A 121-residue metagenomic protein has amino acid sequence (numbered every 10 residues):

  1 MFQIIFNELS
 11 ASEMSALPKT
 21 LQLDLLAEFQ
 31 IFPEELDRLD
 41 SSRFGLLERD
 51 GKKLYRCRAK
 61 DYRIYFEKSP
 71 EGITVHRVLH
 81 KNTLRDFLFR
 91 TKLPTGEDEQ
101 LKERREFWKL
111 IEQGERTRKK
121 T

Functional and structural regions predicted by a protein language model:
M1, K52-L54, P70-G72: A generic structural signal for beta-strand entry/edge sites
M1-E28, L101-T121: Arg/Lys-rich, positively charged N-terminal/basic patches that mediate binding to nucleic acids
K19, Q30-E34, H80: Short, intrinsically disordered, mixed-charge
D24, Y55-R56, R63: Short, cationic motifs built from Arg/Lys/His that form the positively charged side of catalytic pockets
I31-R58, L110: A short, surface-exposed loop/turn module that caps and links secondary-structure elements
Y62-R63, E67-T121: Enriched for short, Lys/Arg-rich terminal
